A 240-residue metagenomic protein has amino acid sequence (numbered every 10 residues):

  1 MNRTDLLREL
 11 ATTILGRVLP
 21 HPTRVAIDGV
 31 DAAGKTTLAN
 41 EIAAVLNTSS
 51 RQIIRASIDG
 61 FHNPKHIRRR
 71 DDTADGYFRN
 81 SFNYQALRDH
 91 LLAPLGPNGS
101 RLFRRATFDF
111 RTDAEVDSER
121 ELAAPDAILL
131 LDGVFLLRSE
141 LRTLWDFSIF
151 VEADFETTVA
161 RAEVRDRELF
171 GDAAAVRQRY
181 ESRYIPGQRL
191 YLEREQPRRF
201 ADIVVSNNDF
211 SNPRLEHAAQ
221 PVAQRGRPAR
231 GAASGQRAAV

Functional and structural regions predicted by a protein language model:
M1-R17, T143, F147, E156 (+3 more regions): NTP-dependent small-molecule kinase module
V30: P-loop (Walker A) phosphate-binding loop of NTP-binding proteins
K35: Conserved lysine of the Walker
L38: Hydrophobic positions on the alpha1 helix immediately C-terminal to the Walker A/P-loop
A44-I54: Post-Walker A helix-loop "phosphate-sensing" segment adjacent to the P-loop in P-loop NTPases
I54-S57, N63-A114, I128: Conserved nucleotide-sensing/catalytic segment adjacent to the nucleotide-binding pocket in NTP-handling enzymes
A114-E168: ATP-dependent NMP and nucleoside kinases share a basic, alpha-helical "lid"
